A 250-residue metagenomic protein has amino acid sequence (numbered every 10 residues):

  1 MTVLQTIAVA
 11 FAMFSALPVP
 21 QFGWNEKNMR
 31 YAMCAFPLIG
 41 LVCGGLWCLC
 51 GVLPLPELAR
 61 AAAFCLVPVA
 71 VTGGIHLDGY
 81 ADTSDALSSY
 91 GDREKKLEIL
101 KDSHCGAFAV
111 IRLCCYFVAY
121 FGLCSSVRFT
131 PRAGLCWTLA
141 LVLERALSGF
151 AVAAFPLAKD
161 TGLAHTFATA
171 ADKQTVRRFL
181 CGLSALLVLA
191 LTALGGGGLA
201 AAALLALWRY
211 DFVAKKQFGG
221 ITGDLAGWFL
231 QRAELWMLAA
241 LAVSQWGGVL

Functional and structural regions predicted by a protein language model:
M1-W24: Membrane-proximal soluble regions of multi-pass membrane proteins
V9-A12, E26-G51, H165-T169: N-terminal beta-alpha supersecondary unit
P18-G23, I75, K95, G149-K159 (+1 more regions): C-terminal ends of transmembrane helices
G23-Y31, K96-D102, A158-A168: Short juxtamembrane and helix-loop transition motifs at transmembrane-helix boundaries in membrane proteins
M29-L46, A86-R132, C136-W137, Q174-A190 (+2 more regions): Multi-pass membrane catalytic core of lipid/isoprenoid biosynthesis enzymes
C34-S84, G134-L139, G196-K216: Membrane-embedded alpha-helical segments that form the functional core of polytopic membrane enzymes, especially those
V67-C105, V213-A233: Acidic (Asp/Glu-rich) catalytic motifs at the cytosolic membrane interface
A146-L180, Q217-T222: Solvent-exposed interhelical
